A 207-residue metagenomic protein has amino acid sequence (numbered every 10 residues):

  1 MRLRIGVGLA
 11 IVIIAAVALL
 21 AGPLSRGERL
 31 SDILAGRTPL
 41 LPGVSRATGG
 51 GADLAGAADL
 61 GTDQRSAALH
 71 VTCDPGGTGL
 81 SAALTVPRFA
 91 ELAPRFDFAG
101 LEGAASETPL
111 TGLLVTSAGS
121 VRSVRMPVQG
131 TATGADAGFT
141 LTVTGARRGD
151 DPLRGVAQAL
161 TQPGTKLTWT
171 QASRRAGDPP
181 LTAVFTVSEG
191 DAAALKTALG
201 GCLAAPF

Functional and structural regions predicted by a protein language model:
R2-G8, L20-Q158, Q162-F207: A generic "folded-domain core" signal
A10-A18: Core hydrophobic alpha-helical membrane-spanning segments
